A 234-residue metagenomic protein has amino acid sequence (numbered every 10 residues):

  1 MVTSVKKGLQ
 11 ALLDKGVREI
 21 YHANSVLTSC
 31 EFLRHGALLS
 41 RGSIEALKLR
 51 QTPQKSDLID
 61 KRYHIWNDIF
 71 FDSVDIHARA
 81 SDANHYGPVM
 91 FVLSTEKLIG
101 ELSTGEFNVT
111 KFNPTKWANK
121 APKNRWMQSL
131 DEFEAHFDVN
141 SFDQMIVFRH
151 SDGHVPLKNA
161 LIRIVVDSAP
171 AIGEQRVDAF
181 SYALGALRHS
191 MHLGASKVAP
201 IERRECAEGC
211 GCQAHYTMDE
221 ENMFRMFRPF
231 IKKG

Functional and structural regions predicted by a protein language model:
M1-D72, I76-G234: Active-site-proximal loop/hinge segments that shape catalytic or ion-binding/gating pockets
